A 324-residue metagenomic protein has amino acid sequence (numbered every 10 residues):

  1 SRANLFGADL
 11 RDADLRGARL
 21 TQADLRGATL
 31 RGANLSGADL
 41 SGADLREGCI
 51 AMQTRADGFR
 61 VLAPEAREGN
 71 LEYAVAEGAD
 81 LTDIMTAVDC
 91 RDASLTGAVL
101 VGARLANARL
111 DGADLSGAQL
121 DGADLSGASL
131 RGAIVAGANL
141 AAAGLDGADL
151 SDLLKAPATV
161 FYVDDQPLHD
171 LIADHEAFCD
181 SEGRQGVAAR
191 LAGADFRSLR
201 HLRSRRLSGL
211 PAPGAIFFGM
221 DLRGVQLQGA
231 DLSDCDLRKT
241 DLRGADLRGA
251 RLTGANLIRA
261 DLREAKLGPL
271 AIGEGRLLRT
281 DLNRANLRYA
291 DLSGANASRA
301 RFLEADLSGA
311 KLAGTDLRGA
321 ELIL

Functional and structural regions predicted by a protein language model:
S1-L324: Tandem repeat scaffolds
